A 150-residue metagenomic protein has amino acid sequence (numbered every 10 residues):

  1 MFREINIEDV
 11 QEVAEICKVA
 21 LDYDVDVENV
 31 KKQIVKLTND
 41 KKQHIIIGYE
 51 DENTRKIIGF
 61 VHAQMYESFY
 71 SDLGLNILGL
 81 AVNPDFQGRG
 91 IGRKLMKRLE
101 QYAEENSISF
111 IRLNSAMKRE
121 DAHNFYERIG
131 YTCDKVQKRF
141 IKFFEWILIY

Functional and structural regions predicted by a protein language model:
M1-E8, W146-Y150: Conserved N-terminal entry element of GNAT/NAT acetyltransferase domains
E4-Q11, E15-L73, L78: Acetyl-CoA-dependent GNAT
I5, L80-V82, S115, Y131: Hydrophobic adenine-recognition pocket in adenosine-nucleotide-binding enzymes
L73-P84, K138: Conserved acetyl-CoA binding element of GNAT-fold acetyltransferases
V82, G88-Q101, N124, R128: Conserved acetyl-CoA-binding loop-helix of GNAT-fold acetyltransferases
M96, A103-S115: Conserved GNAT acetyl-CoA-binding A-motif
L113-A122, I141-F144: Conserved beta-strand-loop-alpha-helix junction that forms the acyl-donor binding cleft
E127-V136: Conserved acetyl-CoA-binding loop of GNAT-fold acetyltransferases
